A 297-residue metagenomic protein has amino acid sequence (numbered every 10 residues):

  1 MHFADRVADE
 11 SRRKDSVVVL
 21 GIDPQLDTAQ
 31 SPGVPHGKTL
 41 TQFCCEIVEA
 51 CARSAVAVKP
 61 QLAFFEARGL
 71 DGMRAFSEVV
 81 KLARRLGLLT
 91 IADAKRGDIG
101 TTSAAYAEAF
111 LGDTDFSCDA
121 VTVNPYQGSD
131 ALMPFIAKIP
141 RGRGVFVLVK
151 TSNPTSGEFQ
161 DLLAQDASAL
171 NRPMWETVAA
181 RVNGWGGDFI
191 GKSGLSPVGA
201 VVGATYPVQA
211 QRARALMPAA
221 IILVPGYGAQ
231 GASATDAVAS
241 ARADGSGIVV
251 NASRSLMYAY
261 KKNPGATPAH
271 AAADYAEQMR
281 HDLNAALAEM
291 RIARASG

Functional and structural regions predicted by a protein language model:
M1-E78, L82-R85, L89-I91, P264-N284 (+1 more regions): Conserved N-terminal beta1-alpha1 strand-loop-helix module at the mouth
K14-V18, R53-V56, L86-L88, S117-D119 (+4 more regions): Short, well-ordered coil/turn segments that N-cap beta-strands
V19-D23, R143-S152, V249-A252: Non-cysteine beta-strand/loop elements that form the S-adenosyl-L-methionine
L20, V58, D93, V121 (+2 more regions): Conserved, mostly hydrophobic/aromatic
A67-L82, I99-A104, Q127-P140, T205-A213 (+1 more regions): Active-site-adjacent beta->alpha loops and helix N-cap segments on the catalytic face of soluble alpha/beta enzymes
A94, D98-G199: Conserved anion-binding
A204-N251, S255, A259: A C-terminal functional module that forms or caps the active site or interfaces directly with catalytic machinery
Q230, G247-G297: C-terminal functional extensions of proteins
